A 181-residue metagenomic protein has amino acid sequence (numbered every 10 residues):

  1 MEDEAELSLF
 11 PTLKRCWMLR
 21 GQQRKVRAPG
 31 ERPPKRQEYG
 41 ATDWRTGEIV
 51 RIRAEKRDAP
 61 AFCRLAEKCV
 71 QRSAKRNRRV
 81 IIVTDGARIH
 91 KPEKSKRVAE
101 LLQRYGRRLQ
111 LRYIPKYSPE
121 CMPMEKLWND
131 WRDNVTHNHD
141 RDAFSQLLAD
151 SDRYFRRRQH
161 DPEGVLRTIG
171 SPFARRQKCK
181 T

Functional and structural regions predicted by a protein language model:
M1-T181: Short functional hotspots at interaction and active-site rims
